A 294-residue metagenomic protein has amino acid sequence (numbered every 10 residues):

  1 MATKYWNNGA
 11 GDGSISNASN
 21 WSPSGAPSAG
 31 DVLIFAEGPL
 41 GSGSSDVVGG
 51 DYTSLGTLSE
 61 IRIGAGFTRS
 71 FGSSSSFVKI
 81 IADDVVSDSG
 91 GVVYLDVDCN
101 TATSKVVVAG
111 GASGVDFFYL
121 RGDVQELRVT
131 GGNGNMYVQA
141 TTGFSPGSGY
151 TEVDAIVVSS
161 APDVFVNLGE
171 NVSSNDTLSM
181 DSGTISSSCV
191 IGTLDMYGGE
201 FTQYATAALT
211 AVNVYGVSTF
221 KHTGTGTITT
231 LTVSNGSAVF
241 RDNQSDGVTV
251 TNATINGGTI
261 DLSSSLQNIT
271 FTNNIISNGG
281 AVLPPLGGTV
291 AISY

Functional and structural regions predicted by a protein language model:
M1-Y294: Extracellular beta-sheet-rich ligand-binding/adhesion modules
